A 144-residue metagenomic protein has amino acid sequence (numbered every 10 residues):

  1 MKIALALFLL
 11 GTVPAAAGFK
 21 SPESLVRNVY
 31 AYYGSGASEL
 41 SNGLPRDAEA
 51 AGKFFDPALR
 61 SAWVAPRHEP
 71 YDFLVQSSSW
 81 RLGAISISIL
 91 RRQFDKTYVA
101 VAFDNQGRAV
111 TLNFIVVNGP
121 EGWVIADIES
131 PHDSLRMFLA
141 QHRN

Functional and structural regions predicted by a protein language model:
M1-L7: Sec-dependent signal peptide recognition, specifically the positively charged N-region followed immediately by
F8-A17: Hydrophobic h-region of N-terminal signal peptides that target proteins for export in Gram-negative bacteria
G18-F19, G52-R108: Surface-exposed, charged secondary-structure patches
K20-S38: Short, aromatic-enriched amphipathic alpha-helices that serve as compact interaction elements
S21-V26, D47, A51, F55: Stable alpha-helical elements in mature extracytoplasmic
A37-D47: Surface-exposed patches in mature extracellular/periplasmic domains of secreted proteins
R92-K96, Q106-A109, D127-N144: Low-complexity, intrinsically disordered terminal/linker segments enriched in charged and Gly/Pro repeats
L112-V117: Hydrophobic/aromatic beta-strand elements that line small-molecule binding cavities or substrate pockets in beta-rich
